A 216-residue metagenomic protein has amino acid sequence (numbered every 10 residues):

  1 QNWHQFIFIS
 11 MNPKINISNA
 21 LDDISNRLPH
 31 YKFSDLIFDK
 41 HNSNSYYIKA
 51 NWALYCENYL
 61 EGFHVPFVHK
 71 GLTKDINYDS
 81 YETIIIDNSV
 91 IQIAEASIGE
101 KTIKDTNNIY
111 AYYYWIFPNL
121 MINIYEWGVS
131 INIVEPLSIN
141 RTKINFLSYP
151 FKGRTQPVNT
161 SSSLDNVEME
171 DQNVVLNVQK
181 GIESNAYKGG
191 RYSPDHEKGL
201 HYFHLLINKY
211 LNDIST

Functional and structural regions predicted by a protein language model:
Q1-T216: C-terminal catalytic domain of Rieske-type non-heme iron oxygenases
